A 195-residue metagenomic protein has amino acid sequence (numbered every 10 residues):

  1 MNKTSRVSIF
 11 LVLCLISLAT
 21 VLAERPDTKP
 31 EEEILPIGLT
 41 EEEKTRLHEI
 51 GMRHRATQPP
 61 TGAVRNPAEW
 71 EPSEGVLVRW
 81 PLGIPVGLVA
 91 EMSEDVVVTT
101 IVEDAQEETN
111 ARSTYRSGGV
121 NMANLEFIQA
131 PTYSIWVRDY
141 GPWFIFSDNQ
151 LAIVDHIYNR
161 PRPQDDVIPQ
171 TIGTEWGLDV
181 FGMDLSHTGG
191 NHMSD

Functional and structural regions predicted by a protein language model:
M1-I9: Bacterial N-terminal signal peptides that target proteins for export
M1-N2, A19-D27: Basic/polar N-terminal segments that are highly enriched at the extreme N-terminus, encompassing both cleavable
I9-A19: Bacterial N-terminal signal peptides
E24-D195: The feature marks the mature, well-folded catalytic cores of soluble enzymes
